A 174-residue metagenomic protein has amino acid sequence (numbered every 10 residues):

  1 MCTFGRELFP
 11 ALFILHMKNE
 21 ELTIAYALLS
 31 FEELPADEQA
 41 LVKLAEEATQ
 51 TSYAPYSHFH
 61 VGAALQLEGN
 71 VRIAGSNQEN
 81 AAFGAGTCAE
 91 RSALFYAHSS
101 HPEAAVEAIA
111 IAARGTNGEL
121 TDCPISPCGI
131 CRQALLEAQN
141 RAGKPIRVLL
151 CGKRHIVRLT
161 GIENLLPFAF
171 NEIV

Functional and structural regions predicted by a protein language model:
L15-K43: Short, compositionally biased leader-like segments
L41-A54: Short, basic/aromatic recognition patches
Y56-H58, T87: Short glycine/proline-enriched turns and hinge-like loops at secondary-structure junctions
H58-L67: Short beta-strand scaffold segments in enzyme catalytic cores
A74-V174: Zn2+-dependent cytidine deaminase-like catalytic core
